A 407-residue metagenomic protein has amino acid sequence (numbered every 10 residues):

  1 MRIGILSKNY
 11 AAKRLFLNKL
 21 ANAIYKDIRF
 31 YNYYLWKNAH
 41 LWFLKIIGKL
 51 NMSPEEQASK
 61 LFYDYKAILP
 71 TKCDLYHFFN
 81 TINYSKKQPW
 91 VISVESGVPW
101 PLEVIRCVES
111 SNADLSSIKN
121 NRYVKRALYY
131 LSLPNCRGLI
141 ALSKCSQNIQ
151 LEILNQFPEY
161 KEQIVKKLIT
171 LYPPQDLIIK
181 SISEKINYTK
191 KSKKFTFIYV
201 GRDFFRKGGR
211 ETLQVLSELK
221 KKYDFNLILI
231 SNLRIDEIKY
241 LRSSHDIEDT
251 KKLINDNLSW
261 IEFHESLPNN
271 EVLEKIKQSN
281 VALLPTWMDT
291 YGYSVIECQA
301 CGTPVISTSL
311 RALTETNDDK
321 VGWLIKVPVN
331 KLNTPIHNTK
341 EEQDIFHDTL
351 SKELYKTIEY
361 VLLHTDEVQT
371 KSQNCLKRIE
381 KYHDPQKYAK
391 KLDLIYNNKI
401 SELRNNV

Functional and structural regions predicted by a protein language model:
F43-K45, I92-A127, V329-K331: Acceptor-binding helix/loop patch of EC 2.4 sugar-transfer enzymes, predominantly nucleotide-sugar-dependent
S59, I345-K356, Y360-N397: A charged, aromatic-enriched C-terminal amphipathic alpha-helix characteristic of glycosyltransferases across folds
L131-K166, L177, S244-H245: A short, active-site helix/loop in glycosyltransferases that binds the activated sugar's phosphate group
I140, Q175, I179, Y188-K207 (+2 more regions): Conserved donor-binding/catalytic core segment of Leloir-type glycosyltransferases
S231-L233, Y240-L273: Nucleotide-activated donor-binding/catalytic signature segment of Leloir-type glycosyltransferases, i.e., the conserved
L273, I296-A300, R311-E315: Short alpha-helical segment that forms part of, or immediately flanks, the ligand-binding pocket in carbohydrate-active
W287: Aromatic "clamp/platform" in nucleotide-sugar-dependent glycosyltransferases that forms part of the donor/acceptor
P304-S307, N317, W323-I325: Short hydrophobic beta-strand element within catalytic cores of glycosyltransferases and related nucleotide-activated
